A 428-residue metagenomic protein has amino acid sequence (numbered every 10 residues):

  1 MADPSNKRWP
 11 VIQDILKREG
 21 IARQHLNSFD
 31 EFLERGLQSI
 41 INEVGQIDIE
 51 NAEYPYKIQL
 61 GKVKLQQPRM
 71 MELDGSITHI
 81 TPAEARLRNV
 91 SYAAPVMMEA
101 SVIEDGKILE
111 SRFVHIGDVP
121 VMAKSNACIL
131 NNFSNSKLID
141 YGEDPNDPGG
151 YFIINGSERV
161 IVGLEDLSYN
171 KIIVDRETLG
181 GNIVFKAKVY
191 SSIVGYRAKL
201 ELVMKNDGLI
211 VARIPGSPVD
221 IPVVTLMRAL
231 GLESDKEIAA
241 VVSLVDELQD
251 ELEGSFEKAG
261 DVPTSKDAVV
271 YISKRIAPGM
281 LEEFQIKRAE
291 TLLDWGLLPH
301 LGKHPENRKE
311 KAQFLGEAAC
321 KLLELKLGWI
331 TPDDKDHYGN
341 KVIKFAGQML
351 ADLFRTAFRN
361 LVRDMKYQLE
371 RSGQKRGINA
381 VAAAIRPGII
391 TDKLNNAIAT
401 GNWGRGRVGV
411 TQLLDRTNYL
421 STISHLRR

Functional and structural regions predicted by a protein language model:
M1-R427: N-terminal non-catalytic structural scaffold regions of very large proteins
